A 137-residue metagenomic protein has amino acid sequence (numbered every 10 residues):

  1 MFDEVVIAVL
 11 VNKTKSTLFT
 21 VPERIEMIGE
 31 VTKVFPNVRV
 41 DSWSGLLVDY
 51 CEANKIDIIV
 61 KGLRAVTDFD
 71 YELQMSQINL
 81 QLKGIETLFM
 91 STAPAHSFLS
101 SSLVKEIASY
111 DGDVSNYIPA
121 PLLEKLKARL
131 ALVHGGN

Functional and structural regions predicted by a protein language model:
M1-N137: Nucleotidyltransferase catalytic core that binds NTPs
